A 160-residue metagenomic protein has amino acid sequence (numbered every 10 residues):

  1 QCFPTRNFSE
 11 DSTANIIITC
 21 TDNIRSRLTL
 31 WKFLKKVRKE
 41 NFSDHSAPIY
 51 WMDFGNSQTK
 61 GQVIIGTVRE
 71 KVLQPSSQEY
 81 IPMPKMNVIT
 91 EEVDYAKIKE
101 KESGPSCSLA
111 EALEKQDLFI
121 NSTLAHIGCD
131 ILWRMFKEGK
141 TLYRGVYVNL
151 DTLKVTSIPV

Functional and structural regions predicted by a protein language model:
Q1-C2: Conserved SAM-binding strand-loop segment of SAM-dependent methyltransferases
T5-T13: Short amphipathic alpha-helix with an adjacent loop that forms part of the alpha/beta core around
S12-I16, C20-V160: Glycine-rich phosphate/adenylate-binding loop
